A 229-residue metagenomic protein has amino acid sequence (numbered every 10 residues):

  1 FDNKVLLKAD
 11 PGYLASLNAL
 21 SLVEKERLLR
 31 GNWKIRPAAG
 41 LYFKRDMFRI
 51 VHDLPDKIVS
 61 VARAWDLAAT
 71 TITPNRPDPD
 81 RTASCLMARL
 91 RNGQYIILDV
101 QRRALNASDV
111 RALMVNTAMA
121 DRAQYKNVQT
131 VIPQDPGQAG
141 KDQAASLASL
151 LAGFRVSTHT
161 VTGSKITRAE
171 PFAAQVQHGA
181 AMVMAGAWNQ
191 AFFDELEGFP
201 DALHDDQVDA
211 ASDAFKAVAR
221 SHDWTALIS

Functional and structural regions predicted by a protein language model:
F1-K4, Q134: G-domain G4 guanine-recognition motif of GTPases
N3-P74: ATPase catalytic-site recognition across NTP-hydrolyzing enzymes
L29, F172, A210: A residue-level signal for conserved active-site and pocket-lining positions in enzyme catalytic cores
L67, Q134-P136, D206-A210: Generic detector of well-ordered alpha-helical packing
N75-A83: Short, flexible loop/turn motifs enriched in small residues
A83-A202: Mg2+-dependent endonuclease catalytic cores in nucleic-acid-processing enzymes, primarily RNase H-like
E195-A219: Charged alpha-helix within mobile-element recombinases
F215-S229: Acidic two-metal-ion nuclease catalytic site recognized across multiple nuclease folds, prominently DnaQ/RNase D-T
